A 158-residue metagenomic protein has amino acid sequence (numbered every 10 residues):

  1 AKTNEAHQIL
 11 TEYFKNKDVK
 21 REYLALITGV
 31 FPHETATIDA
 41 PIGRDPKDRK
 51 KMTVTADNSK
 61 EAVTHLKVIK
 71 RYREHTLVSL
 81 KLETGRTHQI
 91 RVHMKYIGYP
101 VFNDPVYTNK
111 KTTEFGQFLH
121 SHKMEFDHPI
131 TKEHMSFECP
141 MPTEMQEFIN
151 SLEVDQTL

Functional and structural regions predicted by a protein language model:
A1-L158: RNA pseudouridine synthases
